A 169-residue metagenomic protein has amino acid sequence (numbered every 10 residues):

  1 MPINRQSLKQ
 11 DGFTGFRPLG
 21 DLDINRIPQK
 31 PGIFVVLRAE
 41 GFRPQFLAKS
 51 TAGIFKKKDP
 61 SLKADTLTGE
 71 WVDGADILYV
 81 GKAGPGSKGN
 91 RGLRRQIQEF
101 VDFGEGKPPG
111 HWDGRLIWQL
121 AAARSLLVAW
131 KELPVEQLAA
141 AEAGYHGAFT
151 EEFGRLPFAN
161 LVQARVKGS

Functional and structural regions predicted by a protein language model:
M1-S169: Boundary/linker segments flanking structured domains
